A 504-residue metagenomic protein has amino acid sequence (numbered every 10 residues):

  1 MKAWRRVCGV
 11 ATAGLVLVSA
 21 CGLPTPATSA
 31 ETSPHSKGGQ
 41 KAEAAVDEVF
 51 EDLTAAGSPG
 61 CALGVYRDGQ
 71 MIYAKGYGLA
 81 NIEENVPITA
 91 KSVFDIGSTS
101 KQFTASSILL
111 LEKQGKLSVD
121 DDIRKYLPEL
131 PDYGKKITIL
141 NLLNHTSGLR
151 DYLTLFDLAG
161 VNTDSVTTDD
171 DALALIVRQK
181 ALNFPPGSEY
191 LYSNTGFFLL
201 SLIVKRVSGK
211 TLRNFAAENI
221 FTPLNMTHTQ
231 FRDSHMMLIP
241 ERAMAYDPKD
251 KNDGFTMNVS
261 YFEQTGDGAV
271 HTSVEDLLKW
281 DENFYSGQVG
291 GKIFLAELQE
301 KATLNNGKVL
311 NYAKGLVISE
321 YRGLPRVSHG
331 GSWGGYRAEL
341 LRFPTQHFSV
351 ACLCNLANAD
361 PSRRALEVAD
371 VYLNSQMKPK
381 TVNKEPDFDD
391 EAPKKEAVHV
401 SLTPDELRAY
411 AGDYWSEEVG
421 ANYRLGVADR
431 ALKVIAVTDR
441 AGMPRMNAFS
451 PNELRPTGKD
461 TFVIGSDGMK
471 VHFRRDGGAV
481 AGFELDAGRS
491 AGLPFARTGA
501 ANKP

Functional and structural regions predicted by a protein language model:
M1-A13: Bacterial N-terminal signal peptides that target proteins for export
V10-G22: Bacterial N-terminal signal peptides
A27-K75, T163, K205-K210, N214-E218 (+2 more regions): Catalytic loop of the DD-peptidase/beta-lactamase superfamily, centered on the K-T-G motif and neighboring
A45, G60, A90, D95-T99 (+5 more regions): Active-site helix/loop module of the DD-peptidase/beta-lactamase fold, centered on the serine-lysine SxxK catalytic
A80-T89, D360-E367: A short, polar/charged loop-to-alpha-helix boundary motif
S98-T99, L191-N194: Catalytic nucleophile serine of serine hydrolases, specifically the conserved "nucleophile elbow" pentapeptide
T104: Active/ligand-binding-proximal structured segments within catalytic/core domains that scaffold catalytic residues
D171-N183, D247-F262: The feature captures the short pre-catalytic strand/loop hairpin that immediately precedes and shapes the active-site
